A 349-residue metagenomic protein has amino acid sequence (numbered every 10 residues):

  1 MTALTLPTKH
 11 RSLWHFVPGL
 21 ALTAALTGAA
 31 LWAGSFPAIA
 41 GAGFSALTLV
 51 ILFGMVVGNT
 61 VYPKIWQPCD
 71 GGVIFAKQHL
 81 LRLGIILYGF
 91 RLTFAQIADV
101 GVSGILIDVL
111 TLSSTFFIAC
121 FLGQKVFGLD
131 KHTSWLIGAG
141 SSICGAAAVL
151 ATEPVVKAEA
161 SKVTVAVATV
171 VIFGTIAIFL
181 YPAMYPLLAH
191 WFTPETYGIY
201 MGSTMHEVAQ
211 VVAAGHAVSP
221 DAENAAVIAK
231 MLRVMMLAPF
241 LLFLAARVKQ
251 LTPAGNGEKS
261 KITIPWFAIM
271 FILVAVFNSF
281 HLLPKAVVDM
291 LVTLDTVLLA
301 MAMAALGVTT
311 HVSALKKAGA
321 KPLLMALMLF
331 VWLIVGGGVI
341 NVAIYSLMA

Functional and structural regions predicted by a protein language model:
T2-K77, Y88-Q96, L242-D295, A302-A314 (+2 more regions): Structural signature of multi-pass alpha-helical membrane transport proteins
A21-G28, L52-G54, K77-G89, T111 (+6 more regions): Small-residue-rich segments of transmembrane alpha-helices in multi-pass membrane proteins, especially helix faces
I39, V61-I65, L92-F94, V126-T133 (+6 more regions): Juxtamembrane helix-boundary/capping and inter-helix hinge elements in multi-pass membrane proteins
A40-V56, Q78, V100-S114, G138-S141 (+3 more regions): Structural signature of hydrophobic alpha-helical transmembrane segments
A76, G84-K131, E153-T175: Helix-loop-helix hairpins and the membrane-proximal interhelical loops of multi-pass alpha-helical transport proteins
L106-G138, I172-P194, V297, V312 (+2 more regions): Transmembrane alpha-helices that form the ion-translocation and gating core of multi-pass ion transport proteins
L129-A177, E195-S219, L294: Alpha-helical membrane segments and immediately flanking helix-loop junctions that form or couple to the substrate/ion
G215-G257: Oxyanion-binding "anion nests"
